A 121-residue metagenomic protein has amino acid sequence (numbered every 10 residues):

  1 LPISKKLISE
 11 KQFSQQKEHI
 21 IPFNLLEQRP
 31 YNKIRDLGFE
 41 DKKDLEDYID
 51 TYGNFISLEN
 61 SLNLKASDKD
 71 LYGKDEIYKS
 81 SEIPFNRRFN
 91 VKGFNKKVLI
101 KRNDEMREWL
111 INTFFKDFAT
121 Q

Functional and structural regions predicted by a protein language model:
L1-P30, D41, D47-D50: Aromatic-lined ligand-binding clefts that engage carbohydrates, nucleic acids, or primary amines
K33-G38: Active-site-flanking segments in enzyme catalytic domains
E46-T51, F55-Q121: Long, cytosolic, alpha-helical-rich C-terminal regions that act as interaction/scaffolding modules
